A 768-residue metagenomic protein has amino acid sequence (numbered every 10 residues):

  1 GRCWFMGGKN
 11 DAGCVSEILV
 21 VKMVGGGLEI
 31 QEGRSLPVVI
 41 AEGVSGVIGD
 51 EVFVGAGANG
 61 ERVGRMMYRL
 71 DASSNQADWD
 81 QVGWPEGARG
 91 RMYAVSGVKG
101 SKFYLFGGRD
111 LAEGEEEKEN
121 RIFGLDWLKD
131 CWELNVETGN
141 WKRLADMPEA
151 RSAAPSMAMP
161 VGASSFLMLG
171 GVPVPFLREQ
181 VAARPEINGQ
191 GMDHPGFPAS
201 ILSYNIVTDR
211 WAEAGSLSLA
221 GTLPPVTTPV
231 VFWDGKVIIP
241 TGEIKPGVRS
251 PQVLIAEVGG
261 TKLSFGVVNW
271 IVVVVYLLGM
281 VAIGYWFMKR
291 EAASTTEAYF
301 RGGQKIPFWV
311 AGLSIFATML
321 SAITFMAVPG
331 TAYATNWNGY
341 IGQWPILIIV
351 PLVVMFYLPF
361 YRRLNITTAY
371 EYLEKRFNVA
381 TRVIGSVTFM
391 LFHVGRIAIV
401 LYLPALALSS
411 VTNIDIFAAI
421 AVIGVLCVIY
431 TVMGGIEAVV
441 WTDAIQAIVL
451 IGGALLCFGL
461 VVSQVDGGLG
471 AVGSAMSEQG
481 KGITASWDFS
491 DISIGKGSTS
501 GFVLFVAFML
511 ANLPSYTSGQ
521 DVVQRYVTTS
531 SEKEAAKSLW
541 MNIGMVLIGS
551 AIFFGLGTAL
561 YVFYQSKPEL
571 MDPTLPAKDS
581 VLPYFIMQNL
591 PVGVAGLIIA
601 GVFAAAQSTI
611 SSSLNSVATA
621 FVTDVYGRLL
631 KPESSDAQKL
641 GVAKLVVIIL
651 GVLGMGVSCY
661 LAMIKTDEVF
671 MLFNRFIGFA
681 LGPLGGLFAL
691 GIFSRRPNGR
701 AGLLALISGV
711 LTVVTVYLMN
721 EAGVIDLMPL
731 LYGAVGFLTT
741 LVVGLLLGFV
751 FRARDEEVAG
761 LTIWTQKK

Functional and structural regions predicted by a protein language model:
G1-F265: Kelch-like beta-propeller repeat domains
T261-K768: Membrane-embedded helix-loop-helix hairpins and adjacent transmembrane boundary segments in multi-pass transporters
